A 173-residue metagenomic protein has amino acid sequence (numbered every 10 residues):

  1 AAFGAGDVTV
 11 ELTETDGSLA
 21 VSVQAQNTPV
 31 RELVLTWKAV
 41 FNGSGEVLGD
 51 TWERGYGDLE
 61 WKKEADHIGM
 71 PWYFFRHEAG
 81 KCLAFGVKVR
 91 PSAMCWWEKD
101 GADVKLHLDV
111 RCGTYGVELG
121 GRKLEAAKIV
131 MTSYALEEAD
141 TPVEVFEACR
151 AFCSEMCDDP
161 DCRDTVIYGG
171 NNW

Functional and structural regions predicted by a protein language model:
A1-W173: Carbohydrate-recognition beta-sandwich/jelly-roll modules in extracellular/periplasmic carbohydrate-active proteins
